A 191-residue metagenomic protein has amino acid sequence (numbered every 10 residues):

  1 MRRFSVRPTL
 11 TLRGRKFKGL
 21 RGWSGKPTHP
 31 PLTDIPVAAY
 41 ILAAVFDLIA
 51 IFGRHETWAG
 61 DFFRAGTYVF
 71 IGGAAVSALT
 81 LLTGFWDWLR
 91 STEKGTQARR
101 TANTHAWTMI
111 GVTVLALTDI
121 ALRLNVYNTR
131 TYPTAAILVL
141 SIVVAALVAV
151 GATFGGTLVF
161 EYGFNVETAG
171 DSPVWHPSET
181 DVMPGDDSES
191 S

Functional and structural regions predicted by a protein language model:
M1-H55, D61-W86, R90-S191: Polytopic transmembrane helical bundles with strong interfacial aromatic enrichment
